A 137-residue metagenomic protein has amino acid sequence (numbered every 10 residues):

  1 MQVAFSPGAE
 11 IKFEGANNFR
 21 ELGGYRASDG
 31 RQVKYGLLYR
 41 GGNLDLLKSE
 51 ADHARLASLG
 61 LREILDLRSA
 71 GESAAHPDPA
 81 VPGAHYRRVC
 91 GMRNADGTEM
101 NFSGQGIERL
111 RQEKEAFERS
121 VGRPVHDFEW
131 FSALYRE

Functional and structural regions predicted by a protein language model:
M1-E137: Cys-dependent protein tyrosine phosphatase-like superfamily
